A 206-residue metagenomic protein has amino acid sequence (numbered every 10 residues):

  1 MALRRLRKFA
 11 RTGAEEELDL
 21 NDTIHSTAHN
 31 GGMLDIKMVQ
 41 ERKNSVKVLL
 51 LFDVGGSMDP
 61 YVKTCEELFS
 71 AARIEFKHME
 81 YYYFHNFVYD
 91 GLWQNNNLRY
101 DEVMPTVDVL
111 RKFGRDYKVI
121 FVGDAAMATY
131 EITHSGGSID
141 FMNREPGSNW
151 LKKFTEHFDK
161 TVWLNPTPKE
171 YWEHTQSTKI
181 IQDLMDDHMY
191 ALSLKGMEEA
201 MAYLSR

Functional and structural regions predicted by a protein language model:
M1-V46: Acidic/polar low-complexity segments with low predicted structural confidence
I36-V39, P105-L110, N149-K152: Generic recognition of flexible, low-complexity loop/linker segments
K47-D53: Short hydrophobic beta-strand that contains or immediately precedes a catalytic carboxylate
V54-K63: Short acidic, Gly/Ser-rich segments with clustered Asp/Glu that frequently serve as metal-coordination loops in enzyme
C65-A71: Short, non-transmembrane amphipathic alpha-helical segments
R73-N95, N149-K169: A short, conserved beta-to-alpha structural element at the edge of catalytic cores that scaffolds binding
E80-I120, A126-T129: Von Willebrand factor
F113-R115, A125, T129-R206: Von Willebrand factor type A / integrin I
